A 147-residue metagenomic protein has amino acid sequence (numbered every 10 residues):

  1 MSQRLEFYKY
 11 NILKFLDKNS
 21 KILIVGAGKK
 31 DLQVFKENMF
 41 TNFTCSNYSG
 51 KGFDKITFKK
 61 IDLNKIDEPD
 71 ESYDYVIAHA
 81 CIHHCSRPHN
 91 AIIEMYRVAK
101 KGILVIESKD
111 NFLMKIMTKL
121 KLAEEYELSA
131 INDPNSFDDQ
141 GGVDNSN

Functional and structural regions predicted by a protein language model:
S2-S20, D31: Conserved alpha-helix/loop element of class I SAM-dependent methyltransferases that forms part of the SAM/SAH-binding
K21-K65: Class I SAM-dependent methyltransferase SAM/SAH-binding core
K65-D70, S86: Short conserved loop adjoining the S-adenosyl-L-methionine
I77: A conserved beta-strand element that flanks and buttresses the S-adenosyl-L-methionine
A80-C81: Short catalytic micro-motifs in class I SAM-dependent methyltransferases
H89-V105: A short glycine-rich, Lys/Arg-flanked "PGG" loop and its adjoining helix->strand segment in the class I
K101-P134: Conserved class I S-adenosyl-L-methionine
P134-N147: Acceptor-substrate binding/catalytic loop of class I
